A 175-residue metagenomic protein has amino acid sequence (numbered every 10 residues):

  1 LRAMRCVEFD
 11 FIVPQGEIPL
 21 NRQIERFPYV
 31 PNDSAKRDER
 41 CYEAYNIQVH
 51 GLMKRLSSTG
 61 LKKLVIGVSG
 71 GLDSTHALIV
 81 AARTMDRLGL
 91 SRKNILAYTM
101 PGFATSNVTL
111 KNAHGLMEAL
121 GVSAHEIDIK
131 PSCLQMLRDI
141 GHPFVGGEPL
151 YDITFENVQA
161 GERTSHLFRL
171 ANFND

Functional and structural regions predicted by a protein language model:
L1-G67, R83-K93: RNA-binding accessory domains that recognize and position tRNA/RNA substrates
E8-E25, L90, N94-T154, A160: A conserved beta-strand->alpha-helix junction
T59, I66-S69, T75, A82 (+2 more regions): Generic beta-strand/beta-sheet core signal
S69-A81, V108-N112, I140-H142: Short glycine/threonine-rich loop-to-helix capping motif typified by GTGT followed within a few residues by an Asp-Pro
A77-T84, L120, L170: Hydrophobic residues on the short alpha-helix immediately C-terminal to a glycine-rich phosphate/catalytic loop
F168, N172-D175: Short, intrinsically disordered, charge-balanced linker/junction segments flanking boundaries in proteins
